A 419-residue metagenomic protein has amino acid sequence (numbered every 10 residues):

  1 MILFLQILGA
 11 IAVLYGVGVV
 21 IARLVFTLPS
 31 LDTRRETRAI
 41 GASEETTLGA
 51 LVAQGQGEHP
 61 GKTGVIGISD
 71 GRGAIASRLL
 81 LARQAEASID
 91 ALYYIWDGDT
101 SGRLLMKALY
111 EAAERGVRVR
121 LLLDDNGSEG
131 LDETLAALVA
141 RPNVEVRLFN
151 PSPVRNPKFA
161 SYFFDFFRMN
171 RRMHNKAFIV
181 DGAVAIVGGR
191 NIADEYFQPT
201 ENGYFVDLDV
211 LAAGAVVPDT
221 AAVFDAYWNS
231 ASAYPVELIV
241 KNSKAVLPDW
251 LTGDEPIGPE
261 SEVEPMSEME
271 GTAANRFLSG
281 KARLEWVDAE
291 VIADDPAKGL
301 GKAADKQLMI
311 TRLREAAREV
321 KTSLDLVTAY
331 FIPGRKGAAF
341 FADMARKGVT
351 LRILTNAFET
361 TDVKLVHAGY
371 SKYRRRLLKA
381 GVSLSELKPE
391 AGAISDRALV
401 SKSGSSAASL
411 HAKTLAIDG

Functional and structural regions predicted by a protein language model:
I2-K176, V180-D418: Charged, low-complexity intrinsically disordered terminal segments
